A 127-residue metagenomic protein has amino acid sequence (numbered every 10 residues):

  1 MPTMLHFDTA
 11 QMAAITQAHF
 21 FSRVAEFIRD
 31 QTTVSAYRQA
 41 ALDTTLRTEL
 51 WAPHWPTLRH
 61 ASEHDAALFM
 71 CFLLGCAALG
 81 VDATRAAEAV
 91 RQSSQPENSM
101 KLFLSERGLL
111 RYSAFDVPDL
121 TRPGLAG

Functional and structural regions predicted by a protein language model:
P2-S94, N98-F103, L110-G124: A contiguous, surface-oriented mixed alpha/beta subdomain in the mid-to-C-terminal portion of proteins that forms
